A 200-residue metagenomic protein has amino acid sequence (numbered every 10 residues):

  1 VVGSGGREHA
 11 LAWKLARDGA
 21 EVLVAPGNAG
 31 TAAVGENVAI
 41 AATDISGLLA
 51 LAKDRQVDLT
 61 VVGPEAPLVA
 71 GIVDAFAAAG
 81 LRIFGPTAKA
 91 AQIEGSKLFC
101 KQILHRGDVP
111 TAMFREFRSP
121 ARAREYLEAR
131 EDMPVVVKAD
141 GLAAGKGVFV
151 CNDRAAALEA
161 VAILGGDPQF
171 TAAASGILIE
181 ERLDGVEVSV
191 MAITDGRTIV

Functional and structural regions predicted by a protein language model:
V1, V24-A25, V61-V62, I83-P86 (+5 more regions): General beta-strand structural signal in soluble alpha/beta enzymes
V1-K89: ATP-binding N-terminal substructure of ATP-dependent carboxylate-amine bond-forming enzymes
G5, L11, A66, F76-A77 (+6 more regions): Catalytic-core regions of core metabolic enzymes, especially those transforming organic acids/acyl-group intermediates
E8, P67-L68, A143, A157 (+2 more regions): Glycine-rich nucleotide phosphate-binding loop and flanking beta-alpha elements of Rossmann-like dinucleotide-binding
A16, G30-A32, D54, F84 (+6 more regions): Solvent-exposed alpha-helices and their adjacent loops that cap or buttress functional pockets in soluble metabolic
N37-D44, R115-S119, C151: Short acidic-hydrophobic, aromatic-tinged amphipathic segments that line or gate anion-handling sites
L59, V109-A112, D132-V136, C151-S189 (+2 more regions): Conserved ATP-binding module of the ATP-grasp superfamily
P86-G147: A conserved helix-loop-beta module that forms one wall/lid of the active-site cleft in ATP-utilizing catalytic domains
